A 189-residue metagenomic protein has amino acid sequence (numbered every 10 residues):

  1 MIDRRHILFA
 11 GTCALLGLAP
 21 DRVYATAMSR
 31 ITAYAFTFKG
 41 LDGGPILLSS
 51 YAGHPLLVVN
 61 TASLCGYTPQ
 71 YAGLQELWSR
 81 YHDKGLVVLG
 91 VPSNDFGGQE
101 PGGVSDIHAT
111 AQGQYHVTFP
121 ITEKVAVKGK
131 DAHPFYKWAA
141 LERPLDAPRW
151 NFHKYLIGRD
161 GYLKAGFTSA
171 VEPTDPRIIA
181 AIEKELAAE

Functional and structural regions predicted by a protein language model:
M1-C13: N-terminal secretory signal peptides and thylakoid transit peptides that target proteins across membranes
Y24-S49: N-terminal "domain-start" segment that seeds a small globular fold
T37, S105-N151: Short, internal strand/loop/helix patches that form the active-site neighborhood or redox-interaction surface
P55, P69-V91, Q112-Y115: Conserved helix-turn-beta segment immediately C-terminal to the redox Cys motif in thioredoxin-like folds
N60-G73, G98-Q99: Conserved redox-active cysteine motifs that mediate thiol-disulfide chemistry, especially di-cysteine Cys-X(1-2)-Cys
L86-G102, F119-G129: Thiol-based oxidoreductase modules, predominantly thioredoxin-like and allied folds used for disulfide exchange
K137, L141-E189: Thiol-/selenol-based redox modules, centered on thioredoxin-like and closely related oxidoreductase domains
